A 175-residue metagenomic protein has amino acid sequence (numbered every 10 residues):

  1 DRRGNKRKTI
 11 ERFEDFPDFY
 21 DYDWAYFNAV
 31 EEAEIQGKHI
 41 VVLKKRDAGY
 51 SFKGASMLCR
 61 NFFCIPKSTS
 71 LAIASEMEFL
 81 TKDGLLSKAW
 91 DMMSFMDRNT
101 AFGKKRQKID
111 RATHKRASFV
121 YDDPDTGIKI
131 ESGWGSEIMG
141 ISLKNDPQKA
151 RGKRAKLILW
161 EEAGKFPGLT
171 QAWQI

Functional and structural regions predicted by a protein language model:
D1-I175: Phosphate/NTP-binding elements of NTP-utilizing enzymes
